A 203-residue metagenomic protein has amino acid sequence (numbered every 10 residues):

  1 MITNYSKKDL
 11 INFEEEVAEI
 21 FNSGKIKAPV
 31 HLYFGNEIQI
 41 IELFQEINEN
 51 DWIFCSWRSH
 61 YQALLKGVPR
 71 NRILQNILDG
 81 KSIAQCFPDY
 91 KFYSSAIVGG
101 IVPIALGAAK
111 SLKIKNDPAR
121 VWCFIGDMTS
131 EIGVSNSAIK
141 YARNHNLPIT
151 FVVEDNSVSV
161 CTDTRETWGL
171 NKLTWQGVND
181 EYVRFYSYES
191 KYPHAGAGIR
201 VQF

Functional and structural regions predicted by a protein language model:
M1-P29: Cofactor-/ligand-binding subdomain signature composed of acidic, glycine-rich, tryptophan-containing flexible loops
L10, D89-Y90, V160: Membrane-interacting alpha-helical segments
E14, E37, E154: Acidic-residue sensor for enzyme active/binding pockets
V17, I53-C55, L74, F151 (+1 more regions): Generic structural hydrophobic/aromatic packing signal, biased to beta-strands
A18, K25-H145, E166-L170: Cofactor-binding active-site loop characterized by glycine-rich and histidine/acidic residues
H145-F203: Thiamine diphosphate
